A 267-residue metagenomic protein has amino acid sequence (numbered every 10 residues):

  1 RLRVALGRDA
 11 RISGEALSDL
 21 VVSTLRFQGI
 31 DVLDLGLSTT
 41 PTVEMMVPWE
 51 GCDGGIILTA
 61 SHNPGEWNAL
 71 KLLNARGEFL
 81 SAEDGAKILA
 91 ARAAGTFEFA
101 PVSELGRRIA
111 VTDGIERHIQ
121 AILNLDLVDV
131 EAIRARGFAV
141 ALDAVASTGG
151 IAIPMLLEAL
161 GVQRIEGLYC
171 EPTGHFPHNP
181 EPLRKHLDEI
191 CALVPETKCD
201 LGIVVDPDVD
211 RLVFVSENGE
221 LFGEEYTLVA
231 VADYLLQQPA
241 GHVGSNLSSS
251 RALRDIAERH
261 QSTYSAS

Functional and structural regions predicted by a protein language model:
L2-D9, A139-A141, G241-L247: Short glycine-rich phosphate-binding loop at a beta-alpha junction
R3-W67, L123-N124, M155-V215: N-terminal small/polar loop signature for handling phosphorylated ligands or for N-terminal nucleophile
G14-D19, G85, G150-P154, R254: Short, surface-exposed alpha-helical segments at coil->helix boundaries
L35, T42, K87-Q120, N124 (+1 more regions): Proline/glycine-rich low-complexity loops and linkers
N68-T197: Gly/Ser/Thr-enriched, mixed-charge loops and adjacent short helices that form phosphate/oxyanion-binding elements
N74-R76, D206-P207, S216-N218, Q261: Short acidic-glycine loop/turn motifs at beta-strand connectors
V145-S147, D208, S248: Active-site beta-loop-alpha junctions enriched in small/polar residues
